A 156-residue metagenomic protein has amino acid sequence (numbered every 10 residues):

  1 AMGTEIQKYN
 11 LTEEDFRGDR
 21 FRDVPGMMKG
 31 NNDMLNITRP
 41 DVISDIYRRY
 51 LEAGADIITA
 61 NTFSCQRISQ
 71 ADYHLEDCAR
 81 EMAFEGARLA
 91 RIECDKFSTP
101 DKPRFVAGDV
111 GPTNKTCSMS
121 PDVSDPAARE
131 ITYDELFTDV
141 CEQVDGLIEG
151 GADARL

Functional and structural regions predicted by a protein language model:
A1-L156: Domain-level signal for soluble alpha/beta catalytic cores
